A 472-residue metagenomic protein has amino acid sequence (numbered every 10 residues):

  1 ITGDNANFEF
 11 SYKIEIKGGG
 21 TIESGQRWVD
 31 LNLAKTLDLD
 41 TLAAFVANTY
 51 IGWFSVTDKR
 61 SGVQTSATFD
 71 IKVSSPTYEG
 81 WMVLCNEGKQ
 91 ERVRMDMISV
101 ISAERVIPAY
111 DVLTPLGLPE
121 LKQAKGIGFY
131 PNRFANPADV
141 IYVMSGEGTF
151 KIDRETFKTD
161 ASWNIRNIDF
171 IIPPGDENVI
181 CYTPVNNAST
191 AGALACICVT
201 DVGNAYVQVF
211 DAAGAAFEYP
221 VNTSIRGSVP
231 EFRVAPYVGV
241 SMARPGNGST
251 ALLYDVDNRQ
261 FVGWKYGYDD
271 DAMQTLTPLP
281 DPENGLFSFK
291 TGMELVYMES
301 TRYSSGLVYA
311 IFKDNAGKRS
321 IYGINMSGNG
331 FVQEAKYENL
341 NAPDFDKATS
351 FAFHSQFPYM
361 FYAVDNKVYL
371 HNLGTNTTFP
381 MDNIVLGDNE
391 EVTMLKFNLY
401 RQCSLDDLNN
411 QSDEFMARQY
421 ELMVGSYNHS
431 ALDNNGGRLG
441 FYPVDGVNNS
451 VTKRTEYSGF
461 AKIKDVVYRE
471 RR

Functional and structural regions predicted by a protein language model:
I1-P119, E414-A417, Y427, A431-R472: Acidic/polar, low-complexity intrinsically disordered N-terminal segments immediately downstream of a Sec signal
Y78-W81, A138-D139, G192-A195, G248-S249 (+4 more regions): Short coil/turn segments that connect the beta-strands within blades of beta-propeller domains
N86-G88, V100, M144-G148, T200-V202 (+7 more regions): Short loop/turn segments immediately following the C-termini of beta-strands
R105, V112-P119, N136-F351, N376-M381: Preference for solvent-exposed, low-hydrophobicity sequence contexts
P119-K125, E283-V296, N341-A348, G387-D407 (+1 more regions): Repeat-based blade/solenoid architectures
A124-G126, P131, V140-S145: Glycine- and small hydrophobic-enriched segments that form the cores of compact globular domains
I127-A135, P245, T301, A352-Q356 (+2 more regions): Structural WD40 beta-propeller signal
A316-N435: Intrinsically disordered, low-complexity segments enriched in Gly and acidic/Ser/Thr residues that form flexible
